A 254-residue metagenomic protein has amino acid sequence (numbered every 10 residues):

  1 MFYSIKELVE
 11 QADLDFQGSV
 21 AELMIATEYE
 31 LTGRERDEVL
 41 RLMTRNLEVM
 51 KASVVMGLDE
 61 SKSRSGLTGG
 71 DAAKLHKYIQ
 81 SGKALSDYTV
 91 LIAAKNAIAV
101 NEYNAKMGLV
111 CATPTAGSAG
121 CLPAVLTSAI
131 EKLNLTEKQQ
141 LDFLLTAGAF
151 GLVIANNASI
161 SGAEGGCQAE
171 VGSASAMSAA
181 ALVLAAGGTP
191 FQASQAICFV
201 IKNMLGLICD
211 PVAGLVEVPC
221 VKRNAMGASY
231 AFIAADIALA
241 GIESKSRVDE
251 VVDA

Functional and structural regions predicted by a protein language model:
M1-G108, I130-K132, G241, V248-A254: Generic N-terminal targeting/processing segments that precede catalytic cores or assembly contacts
A84, T113-A116, K138, G162-E170 (+2 more regions): Alpha-helix capping and helix-loop boundary segments enriched in small/acidic/polar residues
L85, A112-A119, E131, L135-T136 (+1 more regions): Glycine- and small hydrophobic-enriched segments that form the cores of compact globular domains
D87-N104, Q139-A158, K202-P211, K245-S246: Acidic-glycine-rich active-site phosphate/pyrophosphate-binding loop
E102-T127, C167-S175: Glycine/serine-rich anion-binding loops at beta->alpha junctions that coordinate negatively charged ligand groups
P123-N134, L182-G187: Alpha-helical support elements that line or immediately flank enzyme active sites and cofactor-binding pockets
L145-M177, A181, N203-Y230: A structural-propensity feature for long, helix-poor, extended segments
L184-A254: Functionally critical mobile loop/hinge segments
